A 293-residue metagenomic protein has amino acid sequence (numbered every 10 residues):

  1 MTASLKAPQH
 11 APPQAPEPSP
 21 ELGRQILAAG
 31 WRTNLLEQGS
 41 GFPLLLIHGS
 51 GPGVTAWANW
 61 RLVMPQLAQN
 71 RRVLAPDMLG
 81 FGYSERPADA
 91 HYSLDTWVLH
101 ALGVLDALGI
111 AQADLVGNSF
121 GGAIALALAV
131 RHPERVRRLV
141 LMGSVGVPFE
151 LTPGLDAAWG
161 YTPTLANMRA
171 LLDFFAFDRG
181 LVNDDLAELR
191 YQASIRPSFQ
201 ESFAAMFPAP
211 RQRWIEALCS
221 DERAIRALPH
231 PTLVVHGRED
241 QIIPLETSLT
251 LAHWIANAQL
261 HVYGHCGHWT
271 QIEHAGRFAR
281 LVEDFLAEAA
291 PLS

Functional and structural regions predicted by a protein language model:
W31-Y83: Conserved HGGG/HGGXW glycine-rich cap/lid loop of the alpha/beta-hydrolase fold
A75-V116, I272, R280: Active-site loop/oxyanion-hole signature of alpha/beta-hydrolase fold enzymes
G117, G121, A125: Gly/Ala-rich beta-loop-alpha elbow adjacent to hydrolase catalytic centers
L126-V130, V136-A170: Flexible "cap/lid" loop of the alpha/beta hydrolase fold
T162-R226: Conserved alpha/beta-hydrolase catalytic His-Asp/Glu region
L228, V234-H236: Short beta-strand/loop motif that positions the catalytic acidic residue of the alpha/beta-hydrolase fold
E239-I243: Acidic catalytic loop of the alpha/beta-hydrolase fold
A258-S293: Catalytic active-site module of serine/aspartate enzymes centered on a nucleophile-bearing elbow/loop
